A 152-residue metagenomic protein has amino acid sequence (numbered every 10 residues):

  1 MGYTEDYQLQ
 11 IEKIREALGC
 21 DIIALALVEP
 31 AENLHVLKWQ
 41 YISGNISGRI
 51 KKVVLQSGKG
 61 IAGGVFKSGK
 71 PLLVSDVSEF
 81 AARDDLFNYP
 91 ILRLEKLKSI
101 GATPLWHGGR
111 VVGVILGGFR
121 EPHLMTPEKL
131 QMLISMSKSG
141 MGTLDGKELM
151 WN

Functional and structural regions predicted by a protein language model:
Y3-L27, G109: Amphipathic alpha-helical coiled-coil segments that mediate homodimerization and allosteric signal transmission
T4-Y7, F119-N152: Juxtadomain coupling helices with adjacent low-complexity linkers
A24, Y89, A102, V114: Short hydrophobic/aromatic beta-strand element in the GNAT-like acyltransferase core that lines or flanks the acyl-donor
L25-R49: GAF sensory/regulatory domain recognition with acknowledged cross-activation on helical regulatory dimers
I46-R83: Regulatory sensory and allosteric helical modules in signal-transduction proteins and certain transcription factors
S78-L97: Signal-transducing coupling segments at domain and membrane junctions
K98-W106: A short, aliphatic-rich beta-strand micro-motif
L105-F119: Sensory-domain boundary capping and coupling elements
